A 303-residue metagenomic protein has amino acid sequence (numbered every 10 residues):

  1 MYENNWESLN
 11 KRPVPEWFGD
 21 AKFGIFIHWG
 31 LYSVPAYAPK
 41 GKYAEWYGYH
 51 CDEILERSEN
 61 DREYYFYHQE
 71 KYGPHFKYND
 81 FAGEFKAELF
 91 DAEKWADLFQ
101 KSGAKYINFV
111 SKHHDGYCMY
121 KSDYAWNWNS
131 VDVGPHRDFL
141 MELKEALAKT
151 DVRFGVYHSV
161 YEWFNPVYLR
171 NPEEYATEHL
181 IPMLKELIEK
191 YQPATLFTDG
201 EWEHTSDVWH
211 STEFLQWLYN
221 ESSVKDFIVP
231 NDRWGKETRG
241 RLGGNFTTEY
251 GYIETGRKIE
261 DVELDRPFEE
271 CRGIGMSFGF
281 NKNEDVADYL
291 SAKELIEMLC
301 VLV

Functional and structural regions predicted by a protein language model:
M1-V303: Mature catalytic domains of secreted/periplasmic carbohydrate-active enzymes
